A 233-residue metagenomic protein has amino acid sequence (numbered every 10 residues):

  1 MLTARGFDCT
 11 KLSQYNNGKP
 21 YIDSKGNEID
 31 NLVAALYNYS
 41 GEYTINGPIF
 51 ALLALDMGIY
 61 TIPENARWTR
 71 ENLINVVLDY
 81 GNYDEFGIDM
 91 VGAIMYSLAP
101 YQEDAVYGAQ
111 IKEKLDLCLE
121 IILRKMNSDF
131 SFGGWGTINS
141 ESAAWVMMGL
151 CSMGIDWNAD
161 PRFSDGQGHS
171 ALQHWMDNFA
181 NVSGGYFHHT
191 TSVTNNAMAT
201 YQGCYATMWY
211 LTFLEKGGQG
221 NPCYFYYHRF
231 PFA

Functional and structural regions predicted by a protein language model:
M1-Q14, A35-R67, D79-D116, S128-S164 (+1 more regions): An alpha-helical repeat/solenoid feature that recognizes helix-turn-helix modules
Y15-S24, T69, E113-C118, R162-A171 (+1 more regions): Alpha-helical scaffold repeats of the Armadillo/HEAT/TPR superfamily
Y21-V33: Short acidic, low-complexity segments enriched in Ser/Thr/Gly/Pro
D23, N127, N181: Acidic surface patches and DE-rich sequence motifs
L32-L36, T69, L73, V77 (+2 more regions): Buried hydrophobic core positions in alpha-solenoid tandem helical repeats
I122, N178-T190: A composition-driven surface/loop motif
D165-N181, N195-F232: Non-catalytic cell-wall polysaccharide-engagement segments
